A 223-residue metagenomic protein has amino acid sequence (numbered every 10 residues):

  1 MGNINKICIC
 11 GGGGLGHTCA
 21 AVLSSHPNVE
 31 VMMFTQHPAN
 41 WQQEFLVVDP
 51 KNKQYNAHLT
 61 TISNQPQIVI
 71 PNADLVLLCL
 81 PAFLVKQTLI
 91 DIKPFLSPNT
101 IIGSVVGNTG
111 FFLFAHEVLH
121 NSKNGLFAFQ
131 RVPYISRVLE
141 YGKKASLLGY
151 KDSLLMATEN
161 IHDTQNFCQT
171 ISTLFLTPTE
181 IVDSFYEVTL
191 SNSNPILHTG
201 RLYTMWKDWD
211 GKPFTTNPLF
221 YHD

Functional and structural regions predicted by a protein language model:
M1-Q54: NAD(P)+-binding Rossmann beta1-loop-alpha1 motif at the extreme N-terminus of oxidoreductases
I4, N28, A73, S97-N99 (+2 more regions): A general structural motif
G11, T35, L80, V106 (+1 more regions): Short beta-strand/turn micro-motifs composed of small residues that flank or help shape donor/cofactor-binding pockets
A39-E44, G110-F114, T164-N166: Short, charged/polar "capping" segments at the starts of alpha-helices and the immediately preceding loops
Q54-L96, G103: Rossmann-like NAD(P)-binding element
F83-G142: Rossmann-like NAD(P)(H) cofactor-binding subdomain of soluble oxidoreductases
V118, N124, F129-E180: Predominantly flavin-linked oxidoreductase catalytic cores and closely associated redox partners
L154-D223: Active-site-lining helix/loop region of Rossmann-like oxidoreductase modules
